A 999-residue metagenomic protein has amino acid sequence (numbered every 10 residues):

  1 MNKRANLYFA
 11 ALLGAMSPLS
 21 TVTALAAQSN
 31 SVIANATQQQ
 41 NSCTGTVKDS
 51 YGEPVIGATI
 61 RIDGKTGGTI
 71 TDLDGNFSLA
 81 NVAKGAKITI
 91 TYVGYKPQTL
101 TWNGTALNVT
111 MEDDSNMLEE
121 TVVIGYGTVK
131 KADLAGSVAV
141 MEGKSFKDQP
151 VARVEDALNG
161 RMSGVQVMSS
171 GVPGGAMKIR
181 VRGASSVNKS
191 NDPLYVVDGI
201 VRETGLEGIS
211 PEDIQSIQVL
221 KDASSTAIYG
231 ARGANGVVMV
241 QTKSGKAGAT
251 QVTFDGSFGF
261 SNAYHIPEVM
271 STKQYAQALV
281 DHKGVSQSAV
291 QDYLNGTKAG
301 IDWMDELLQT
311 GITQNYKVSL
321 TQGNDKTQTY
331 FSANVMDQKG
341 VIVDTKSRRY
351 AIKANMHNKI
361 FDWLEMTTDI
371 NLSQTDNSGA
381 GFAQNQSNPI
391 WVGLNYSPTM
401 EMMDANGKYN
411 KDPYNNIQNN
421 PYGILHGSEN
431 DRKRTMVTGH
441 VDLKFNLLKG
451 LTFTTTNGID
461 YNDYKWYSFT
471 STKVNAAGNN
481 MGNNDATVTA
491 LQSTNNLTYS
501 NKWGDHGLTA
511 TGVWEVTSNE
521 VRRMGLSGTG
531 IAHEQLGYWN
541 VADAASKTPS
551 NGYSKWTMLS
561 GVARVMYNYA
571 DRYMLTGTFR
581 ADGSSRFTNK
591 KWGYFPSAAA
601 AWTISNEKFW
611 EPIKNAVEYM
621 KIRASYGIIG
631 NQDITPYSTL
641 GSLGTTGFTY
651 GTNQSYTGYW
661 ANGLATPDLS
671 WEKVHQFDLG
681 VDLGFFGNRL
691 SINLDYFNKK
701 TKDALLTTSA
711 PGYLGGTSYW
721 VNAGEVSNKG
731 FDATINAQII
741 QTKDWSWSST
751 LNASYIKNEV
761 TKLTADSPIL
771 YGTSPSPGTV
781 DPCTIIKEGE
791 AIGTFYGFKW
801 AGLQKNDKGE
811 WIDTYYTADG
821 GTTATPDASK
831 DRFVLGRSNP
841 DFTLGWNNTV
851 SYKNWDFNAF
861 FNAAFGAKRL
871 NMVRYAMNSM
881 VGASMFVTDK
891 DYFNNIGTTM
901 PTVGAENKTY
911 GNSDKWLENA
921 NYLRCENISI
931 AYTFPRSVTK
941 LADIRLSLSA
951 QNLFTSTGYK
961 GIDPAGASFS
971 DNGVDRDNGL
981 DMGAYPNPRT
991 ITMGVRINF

Functional and structural regions predicted by a protein language model:
M1-K353, N358-F361, E365-S373, T438 (+6 more regions): Short, small/polar-rich motifs associated with maturation and membrane association, primarily at protein termini
T253-K298, V721, Q738-S838, Q951-G961: Conserved small-residue
A263-H265, L294-N334, Q338-T345, K353-N419 (+7 more regions): Flexible loop and strand-edge segments within Gram-negative outer membrane beta-barrel domains
K273-A299, Q386-G423, S468-M481, R522-P549 (+7 more regions): Surface-exposed loop/turn segments flanking beta-strands in extracellular/periplasmic regions
D292, D543, S584, A864-Q951: Extracytoplasmic gating/loop element in the C-terminal half of outer-membrane beta-barrel translocons and assembly
Q309-T327, N334-M336, P421-S468, N483-K502 (+11 more regions): Outer-membrane beta-barrel transmembrane strands
G340-A351, T367-Q386, E429, R434-M436 (+7 more regions): Small-side-chain secondary-structure face that scaffolds active or pore-lining regions
E520-S546, E611-K673, R689-V726, T764 (+1 more regions): Solvent-exposed loop/turn elements at secondary-structure boundaries
